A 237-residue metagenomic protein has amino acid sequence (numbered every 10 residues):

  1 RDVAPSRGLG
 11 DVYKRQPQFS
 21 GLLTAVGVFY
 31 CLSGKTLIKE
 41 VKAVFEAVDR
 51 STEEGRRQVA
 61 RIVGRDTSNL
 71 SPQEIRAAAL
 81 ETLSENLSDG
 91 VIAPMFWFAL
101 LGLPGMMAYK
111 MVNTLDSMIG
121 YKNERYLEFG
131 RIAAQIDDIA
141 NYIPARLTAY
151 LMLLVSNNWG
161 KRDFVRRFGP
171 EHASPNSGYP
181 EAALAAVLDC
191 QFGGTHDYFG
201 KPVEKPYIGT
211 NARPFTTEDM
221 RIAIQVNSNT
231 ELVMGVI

Functional and structural regions predicted by a protein language model:
R1, M118-L154: Functional transmembrane or membrane-interface alpha-helices that line membrane-embedded catalytic, ligand-binding
D2-Y13: Single conserved hydrophobic/aromatic residue that forms the stacking wall/gate of nucleotide- or nucleobase-binding
D11, R15, F96, T148-V155: Alpha-helical membrane-inserting segments
Q18-V48: Hydrophobic alpha-helical membrane-embedded segments
S20-Y30, P94-Y109: Membrane-embedded alpha-helical segments that form the functional core of polytopic membrane enzymes, especially those
I38-P104, T114-E124, R131, W159-I224: Polar-ligand-bearing catalytic/cofactor-coordination segments of membrane-embedded or membrane-tethered inner-membrane
T82-N86, K110, D138-R146: Membrane-embedded alpha-helical bundles that form the substrate/pore pathway in multi-pass transport systems
A223-I237: Final/C-terminal transmembrane alpha-helix of multipass membrane proteins
